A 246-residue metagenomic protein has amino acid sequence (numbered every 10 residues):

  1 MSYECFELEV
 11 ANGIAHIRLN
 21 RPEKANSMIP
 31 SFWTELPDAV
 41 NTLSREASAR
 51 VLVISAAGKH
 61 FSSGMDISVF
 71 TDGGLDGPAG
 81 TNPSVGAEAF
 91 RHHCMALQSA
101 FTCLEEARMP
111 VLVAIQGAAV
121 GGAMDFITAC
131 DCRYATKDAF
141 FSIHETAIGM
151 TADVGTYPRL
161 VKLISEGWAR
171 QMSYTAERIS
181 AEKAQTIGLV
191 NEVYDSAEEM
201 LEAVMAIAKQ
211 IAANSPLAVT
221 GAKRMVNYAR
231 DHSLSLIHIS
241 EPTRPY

Functional and structural regions predicted by a protein language model:
M1-A57: Conserved CoA-thioester-binding segment of acyl-CoA-metabolizing enzymes
I17, R21, L36, I54 (+5 more regions): Terminal peptide-recognition signature
S48, A56-A100, G149, S233: Glycine- (often His-adjacent) and acidic-residue-rich active-site loop that binds/positions the CoA thioester
G58-S63, V120-G121, V226: Short, active-site-adjacent cap segments at secondary-structure transitions
A100, L104-E106, A114, V120-Y174 (+3 more regions): CoA-thioester-processing core
Y134-A139, V190-L236: C-terminal long alpha-helix characteristic of the crotonase
E177-K183: Acidic, divalent-metal-coordinating active-site segment for phosphoryl/phosphodiester hydrolysis, typified by short
I237-Y246: Single conserved hydrophobic/aromatic residue that forms the stacking wall/gate of nucleotide- or nucleobase-binding
